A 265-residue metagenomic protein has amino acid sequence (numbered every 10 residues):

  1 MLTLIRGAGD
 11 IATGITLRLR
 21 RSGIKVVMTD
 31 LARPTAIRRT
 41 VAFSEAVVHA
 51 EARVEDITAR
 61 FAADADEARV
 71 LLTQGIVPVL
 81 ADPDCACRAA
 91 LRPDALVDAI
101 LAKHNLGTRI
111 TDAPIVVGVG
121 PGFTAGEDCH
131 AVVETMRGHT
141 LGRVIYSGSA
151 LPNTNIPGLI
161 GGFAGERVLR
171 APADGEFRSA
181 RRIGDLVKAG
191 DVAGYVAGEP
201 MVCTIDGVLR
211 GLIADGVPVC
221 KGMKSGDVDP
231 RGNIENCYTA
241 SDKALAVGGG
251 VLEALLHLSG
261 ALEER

Functional and structural regions predicted by a protein language model:
M1-R265: Well-ordered secondary-structure scaffolds
